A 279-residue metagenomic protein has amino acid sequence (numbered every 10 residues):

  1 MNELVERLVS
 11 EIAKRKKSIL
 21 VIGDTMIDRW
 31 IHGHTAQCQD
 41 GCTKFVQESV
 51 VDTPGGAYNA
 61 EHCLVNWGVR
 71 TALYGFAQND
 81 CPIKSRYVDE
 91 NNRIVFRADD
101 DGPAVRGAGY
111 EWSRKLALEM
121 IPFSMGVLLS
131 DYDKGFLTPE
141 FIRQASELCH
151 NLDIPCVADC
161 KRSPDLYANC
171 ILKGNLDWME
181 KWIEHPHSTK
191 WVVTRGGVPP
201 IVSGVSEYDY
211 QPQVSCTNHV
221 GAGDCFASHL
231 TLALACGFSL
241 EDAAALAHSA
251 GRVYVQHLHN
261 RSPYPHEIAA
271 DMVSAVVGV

Functional and structural regions predicted by a protein language model:
L4, L8, V105, F123 (+3 more regions): Conserved phosphate-binding/catalytic region of the ribokinase-like
E6, S10-E11, K16-I22, I27-L129 (+2 more regions): Conserved N-terminal subdomain of the carbohydrate kinase-like
I19-L20, Q39, S130, D159 (+2 more regions): Preference for short coil/turn "hinge" residues that link or interrupt alpha-helices
V21, T71-G75, P155-C160, I171-N175 (+1 more regions): Short, hydrophobic beta-strand segments that form beta-sheet elements in well-ordered domains
T25, Y58, L176-D177, D224: Alpha-helix N-cap/helix-start capping motif
T25-I27, A77-N79, G102, R162 (+3 more regions): Glycine-rich beta-alpha junction loops
Q37-C42, Y87-A104, R114, G126-H185 (+1 more regions): Conserved beta-alpha-beta core of the PfkB/ribokinase-like small-molecule kinase fold
